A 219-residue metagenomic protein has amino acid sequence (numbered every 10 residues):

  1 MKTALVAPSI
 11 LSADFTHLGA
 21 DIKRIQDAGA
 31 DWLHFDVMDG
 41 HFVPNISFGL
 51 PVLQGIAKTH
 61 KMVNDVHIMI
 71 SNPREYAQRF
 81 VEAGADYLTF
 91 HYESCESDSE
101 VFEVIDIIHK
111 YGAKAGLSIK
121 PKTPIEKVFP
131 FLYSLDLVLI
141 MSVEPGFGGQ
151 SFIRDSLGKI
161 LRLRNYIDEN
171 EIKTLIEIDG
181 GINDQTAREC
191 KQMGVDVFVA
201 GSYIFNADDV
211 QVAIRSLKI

Functional and structural regions predicted by a protein language model:
M1-T89, E93-E103, I107, A115 (+7 more regions): Conserved N-terminal beta1-alpha1 strand-loop-helix module at the mouth
A85, G194-D196: Conserved acetyl-CoA-binding loop of GNAT-fold acetyltransferases
Y111: Residue microenvironments linked to proteolytic maturation and disulfide-stabilized extracellular modules
S118-K122: Short gly/ser/thr-rich secondary-structure transition/capping motifs
I178-I182, V199-Y203: Glycine-rich beta-strand-to-loop/alpha-helix junction loops that act as flexible
G181-M193: Acidic, divalent-metal-coordinating active-site segment for phosphoryl/phosphodiester hydrolysis, typified by short
E189, F198, F205-A207: Catalytic cores of soluble, metal-dependent hydrolases
